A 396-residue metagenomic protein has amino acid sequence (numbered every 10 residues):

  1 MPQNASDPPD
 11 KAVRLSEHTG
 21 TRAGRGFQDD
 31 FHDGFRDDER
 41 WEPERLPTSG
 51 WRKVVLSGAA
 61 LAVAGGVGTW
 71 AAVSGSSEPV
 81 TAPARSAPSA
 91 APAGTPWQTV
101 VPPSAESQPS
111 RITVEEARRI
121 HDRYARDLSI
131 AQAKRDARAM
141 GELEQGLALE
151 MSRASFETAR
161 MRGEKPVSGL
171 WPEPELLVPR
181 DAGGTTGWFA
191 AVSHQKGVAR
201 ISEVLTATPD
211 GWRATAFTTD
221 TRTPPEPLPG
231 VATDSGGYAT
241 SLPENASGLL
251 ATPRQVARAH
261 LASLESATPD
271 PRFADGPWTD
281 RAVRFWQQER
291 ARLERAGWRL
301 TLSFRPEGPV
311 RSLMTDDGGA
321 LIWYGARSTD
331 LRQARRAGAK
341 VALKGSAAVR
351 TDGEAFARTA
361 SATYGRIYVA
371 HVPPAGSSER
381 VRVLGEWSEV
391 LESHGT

Functional and structural regions predicted by a protein language model:
P2-G26, D30-F35, E39-W51, V198-Q255 (+2 more regions): Short beta-strand edge/turn micro-motifs at domain boundaries
R40-S57, A87-A93, S104-R123, L300-F304: Extended non-catalytic domains of envelope/secretory-pathway proteins
R52-S74: Secretory targeting and sorting signals
V67-T95: C-terminal region of N-terminal signal peptides and the immediate post-cleavage residues of exported proteins
V100, S104-R160, G230-W298: Core segments of small alpha/beta cavity-forming domains
E144, S155, Q195, T218 (+1 more regions): A mature extracytoplasmic/lumenal domain signature
A159-R200, R299-G338: Surface-exposed, charged secondary-structure patches
D280-T396: Extracytoplasmic/luminal low-complexity segments enriched in Pro/Gly and acidic/polar residues that act as flexible
